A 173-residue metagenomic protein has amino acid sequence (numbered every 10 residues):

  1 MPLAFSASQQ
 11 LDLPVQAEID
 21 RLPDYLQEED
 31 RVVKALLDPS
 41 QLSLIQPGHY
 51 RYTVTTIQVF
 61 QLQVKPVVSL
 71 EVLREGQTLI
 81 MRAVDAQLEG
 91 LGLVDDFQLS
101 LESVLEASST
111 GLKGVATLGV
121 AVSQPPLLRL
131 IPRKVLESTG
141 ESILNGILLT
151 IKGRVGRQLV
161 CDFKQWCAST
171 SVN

Functional and structural regions predicted by a protein language model:
M1-V59: Hydrophobic ligand-binding cavity/cleft-lining segments
D12-Q16, T55-I57, L73-E75, E106-S108 (+1 more regions): Solvent-exposed residues in well-ordered beta-strands and their adjoining turns, especially edge/terminal strands
E18, L22, L70, A116: Hydrophobic pocket/interface hotspot
H49-I57, R82-Q87, L118-A121: Generic short beta-strand segments
Q63-G111: Hydrophobic-ligand binding "helix-grip"
L91-E141: Beta-strand/loop substructures that line and gate deep hydrophobic ligand-binding cavities in soluble
R129-N173: A conserved amphipathic terminal alpha-helix motif
